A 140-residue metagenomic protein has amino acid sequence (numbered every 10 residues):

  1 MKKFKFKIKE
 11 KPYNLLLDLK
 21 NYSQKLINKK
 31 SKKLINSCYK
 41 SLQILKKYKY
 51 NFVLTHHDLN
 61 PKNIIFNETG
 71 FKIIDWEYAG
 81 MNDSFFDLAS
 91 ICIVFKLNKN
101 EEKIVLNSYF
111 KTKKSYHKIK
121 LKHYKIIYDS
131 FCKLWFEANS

Functional and structural regions predicted by a protein language model:
M1-K3, K96: Short amphipathic alpha-helical signal-transduction/dimerization elements
K5-H57, N67: An alpha-helical support segment within catalytic cores of ATP-dependent transferases
L54, K72-D75: Pre-DFG segment of protein kinase catalytic domains
N63-I73: Conserved protein kinase catalytic/activation segment
I64, M81-D83, I93: Conserved protein kinase catalytic core
F85-K113, I127-S140: Active-site activation/catalytic loop segments of kinase-like enzymes and analogous catalytic loops in related
K114-I126: All-alpha amphipathic helical-bundle segments outside canonical DNA-binding/catalytic cores that form hydrophobic
